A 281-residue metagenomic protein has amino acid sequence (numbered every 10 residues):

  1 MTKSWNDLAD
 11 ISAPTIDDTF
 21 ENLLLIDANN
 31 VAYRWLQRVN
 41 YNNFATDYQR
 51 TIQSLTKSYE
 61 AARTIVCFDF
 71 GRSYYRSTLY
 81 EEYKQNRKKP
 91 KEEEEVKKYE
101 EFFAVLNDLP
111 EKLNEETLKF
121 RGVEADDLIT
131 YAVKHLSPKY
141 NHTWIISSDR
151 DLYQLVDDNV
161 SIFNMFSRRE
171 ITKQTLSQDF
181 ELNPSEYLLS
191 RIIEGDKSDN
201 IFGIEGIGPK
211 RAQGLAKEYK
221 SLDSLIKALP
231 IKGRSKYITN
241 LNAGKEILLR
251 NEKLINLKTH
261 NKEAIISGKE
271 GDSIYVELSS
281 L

Functional and structural regions predicted by a protein language model:
T2-E111, S167: Domain-level signal for Mg2+-assisted phosphodiester chemistry and nucleotide/NA-binding surfaces in nucleic-acid
T2-L8, K89-S267: Extended two-metal-dependent nuclease catalytic cores across DNA- and RNA-processing enzymes
T78-E81, S185, S235, S273: Intrinsically disordered, low-complexity segments enriched in small/polar residues
Q85, D157-M165, Y275-L281: Active-site regions of enzymes building and remodeling cell-envelope glycoconjugates
E263, S273-I274: C-terminal accessory extensions appended to soluble enzyme cores
G268, I274-Y275: Conserved cytosolic headpiece of P-type ATPases
